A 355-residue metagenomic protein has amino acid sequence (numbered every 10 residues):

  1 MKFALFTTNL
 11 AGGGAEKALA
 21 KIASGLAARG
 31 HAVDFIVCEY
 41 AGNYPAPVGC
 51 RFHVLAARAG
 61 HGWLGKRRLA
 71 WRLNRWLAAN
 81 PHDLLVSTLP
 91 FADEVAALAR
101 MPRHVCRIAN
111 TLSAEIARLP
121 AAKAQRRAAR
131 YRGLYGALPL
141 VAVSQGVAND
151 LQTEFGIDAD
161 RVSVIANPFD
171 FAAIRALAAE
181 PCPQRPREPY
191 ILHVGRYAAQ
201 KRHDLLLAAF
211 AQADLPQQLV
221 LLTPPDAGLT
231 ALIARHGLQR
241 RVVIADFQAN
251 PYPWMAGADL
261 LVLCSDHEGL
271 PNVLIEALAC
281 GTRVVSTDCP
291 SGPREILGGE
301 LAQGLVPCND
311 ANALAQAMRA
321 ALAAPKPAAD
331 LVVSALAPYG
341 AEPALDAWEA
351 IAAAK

Functional and structural regions predicted by a protein language model:
L5-G13, K17-L64, V147, P224-A227: N-terminal strand-loop element at the rim of the active site of nucleotide-sugar-dependent glycosyltransferases
E16-K21, P189, H193-Q212: A conserved mid-protein helix/loop that constitutes part of the nucleotide-sugar donor-binding site
W71-R75, A122-L140: Membrane-proximal helix-turn-helix segments that form the acceptor-binding/catalytic region of lipid-linked
V86-D93, I108: Short His-centered aromatic/hydrophobic patch
A137-V162, F169-F171: A short, active-site helix/loop in glycosyltransferases that binds the activated sugar's phosphate group
F247, D266: Aromatic "clamp/platform" in nucleotide-sugar-dependent glycosyltransferases that forms part of the donor/acceptor
R283-T287: Short hydrophobic beta-strand element within catalytic cores of glycosyltransferases and related nucleotide-activated
G299-N312, R319-P325: Conserved acidic donor-binding segment of nucleotide-sugar-dependent glycosyltransferases
